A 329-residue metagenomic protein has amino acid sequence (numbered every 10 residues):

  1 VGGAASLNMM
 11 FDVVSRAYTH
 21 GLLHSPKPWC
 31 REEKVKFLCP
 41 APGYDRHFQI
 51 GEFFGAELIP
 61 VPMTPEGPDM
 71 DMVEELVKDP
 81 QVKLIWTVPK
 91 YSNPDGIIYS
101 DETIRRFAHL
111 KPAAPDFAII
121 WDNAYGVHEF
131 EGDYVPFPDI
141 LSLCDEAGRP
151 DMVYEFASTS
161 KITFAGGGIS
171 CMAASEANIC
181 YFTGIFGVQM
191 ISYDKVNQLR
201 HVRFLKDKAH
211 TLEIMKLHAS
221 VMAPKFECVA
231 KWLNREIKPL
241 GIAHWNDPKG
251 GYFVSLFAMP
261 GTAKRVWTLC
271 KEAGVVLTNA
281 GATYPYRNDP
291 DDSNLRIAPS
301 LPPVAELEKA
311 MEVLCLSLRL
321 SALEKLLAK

Functional and structural regions predicted by a protein language model:
V1-P115, G126-G148, A305, V313-C315 (+1 more regions): Conserved core of the PLP fold type I
N123: Walker B catalytic acidic pair
S142-A223, R235-E236, L323: Conserved core segment of the aminotransferase class I/II
K216-A230, I242-F257, K271: Conserved glycine-rich beta-strand-loop-beta hairpin in the small C-terminal domain of fold type I
S255-P260, L277-R319: Conserved PLP-binding active-site segment of the aspartate aminotransferase-like
M259-G261, V266, P285, L320-K329: Non-catalytic terminal extensions of PLP-dependent enzymes
V266-E272, A310-C315: Short amphipathic alpha-helices in soluble, non-transmembrane regions that often serve as interface/regulatory elements
